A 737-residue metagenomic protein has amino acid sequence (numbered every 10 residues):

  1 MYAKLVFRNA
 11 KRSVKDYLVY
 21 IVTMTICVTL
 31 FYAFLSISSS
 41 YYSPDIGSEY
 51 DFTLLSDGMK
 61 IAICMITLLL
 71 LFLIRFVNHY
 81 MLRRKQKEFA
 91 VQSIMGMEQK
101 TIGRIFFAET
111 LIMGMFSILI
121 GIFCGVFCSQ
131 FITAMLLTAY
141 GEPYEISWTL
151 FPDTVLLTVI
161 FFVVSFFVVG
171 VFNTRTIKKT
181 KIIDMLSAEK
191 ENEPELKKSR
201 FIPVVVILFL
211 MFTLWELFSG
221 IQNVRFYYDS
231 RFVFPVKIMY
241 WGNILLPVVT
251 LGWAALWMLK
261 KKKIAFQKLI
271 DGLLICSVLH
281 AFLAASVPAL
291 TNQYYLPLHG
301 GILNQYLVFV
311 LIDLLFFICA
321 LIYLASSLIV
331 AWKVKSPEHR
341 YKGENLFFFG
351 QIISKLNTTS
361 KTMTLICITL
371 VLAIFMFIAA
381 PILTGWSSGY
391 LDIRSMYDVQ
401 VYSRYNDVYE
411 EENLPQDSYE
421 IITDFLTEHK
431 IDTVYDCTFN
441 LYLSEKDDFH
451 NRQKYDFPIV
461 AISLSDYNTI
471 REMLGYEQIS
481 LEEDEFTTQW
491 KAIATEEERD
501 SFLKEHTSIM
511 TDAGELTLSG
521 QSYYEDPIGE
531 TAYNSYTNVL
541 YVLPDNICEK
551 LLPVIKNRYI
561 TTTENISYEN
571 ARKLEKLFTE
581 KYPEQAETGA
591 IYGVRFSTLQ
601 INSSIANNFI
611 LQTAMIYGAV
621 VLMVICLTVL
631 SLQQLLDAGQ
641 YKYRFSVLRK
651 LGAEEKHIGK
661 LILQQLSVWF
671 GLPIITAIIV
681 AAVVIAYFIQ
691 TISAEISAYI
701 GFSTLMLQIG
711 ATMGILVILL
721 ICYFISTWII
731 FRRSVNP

Functional and structural regions predicted by a protein language model:
M1-V28, L196-R200, W257-C276, L324-L370 (+2 more regions): N-terminal Sec/SRP start-transfer signal
L5-D16, I26, F72-I112, E189-E195 (+1 more regions): Interfacial "coupling" helices/loops that link adjacent transmembrane helices in transporter permeases
V14-Y20, F106-C124, V159, V163 (+3 more regions): Selective transmembrane-helix segments that form parts of the transport pathway or gating/packing helices in multipass
K15-V22, A33-M65, Y80-R83, Y228-N243 (+8 more regions): Peri-transmembrane interface segments
T29-I61, M135, A325, V371-Y397 (+3 more regions): Alpha-helical transmembrane segments
T29-S40, F76-Y80, M113-E142, D153-K179 (+7 more regions): Small-residue-rich transmembrane alpha-helices
Y50-L68, Y140-V168, E195-F209, V233-L246 (+6 more regions): Conserved transmembrane alpha-helices of multi-pass membrane proteins, especially helix-helix packing segments enriched
Y390-V624, G701: Basic-flanked hydrophobic alpha-helices used for secretion and membrane insertion
